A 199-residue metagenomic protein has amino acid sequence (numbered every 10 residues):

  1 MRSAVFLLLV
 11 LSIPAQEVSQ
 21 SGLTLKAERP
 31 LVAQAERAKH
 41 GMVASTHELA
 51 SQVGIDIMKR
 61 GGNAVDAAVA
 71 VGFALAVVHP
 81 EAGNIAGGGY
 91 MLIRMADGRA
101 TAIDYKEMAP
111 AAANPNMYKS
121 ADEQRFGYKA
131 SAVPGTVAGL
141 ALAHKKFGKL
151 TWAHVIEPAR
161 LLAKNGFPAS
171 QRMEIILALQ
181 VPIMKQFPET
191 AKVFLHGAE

Functional and structural regions predicted by a protein language model:
R2-P14: Bacterial N-terminal signal peptides
Q16-Q52, A64-V65, V69-E199: Noncatalytic scaffold domains of N-terminal-nucleophile
D56-M58: Long, structured ligand/cofactor-binding scaffold of large enzymes
